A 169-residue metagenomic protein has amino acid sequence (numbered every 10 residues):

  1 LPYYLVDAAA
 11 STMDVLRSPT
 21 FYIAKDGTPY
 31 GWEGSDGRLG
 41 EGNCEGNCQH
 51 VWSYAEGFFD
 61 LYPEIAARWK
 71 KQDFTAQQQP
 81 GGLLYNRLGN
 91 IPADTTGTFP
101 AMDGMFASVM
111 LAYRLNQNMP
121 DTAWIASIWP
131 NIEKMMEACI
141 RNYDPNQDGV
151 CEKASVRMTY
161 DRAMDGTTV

Functional and structural regions predicted by a protein language model:
L1, Y54-A67, A107-W124, T168-V169: Well-ordered alpha-helical scaffold segments within catalytic/enzyme domains
L1-C48, I65-A66, T122-A126: Acidic/polar, glycine-enriched structural segments that form the non-catalytic walls/loops of the carbohydrate-binding
M13-A24, I65-T95, I128-D148: Long, well-ordered core segments of solenoidal/helical folds
A24, G34-D36, E45-S53, F99-A107 (+2 more regions): Aromatic- and histidine-enriched alpha-helix N-cap/loop-to-helix transition segments that scaffold the rims
P29, L83, C151: Short clusters of hydrophobic/aromatic residues that line enzyme substrate/ligand-binding pockets
G46-H50, A55, F59, P63-K70 (+4 more regions): Aromatic-lined carbohydrate-binding surfaces of glycoside hydrolases
R87-F106, E137-V169: The feature captures the catalytic groove of carbohydrate-active enzymes
N90-M105, V109-M136: A conserved hydrophobic secondary-structure block that centers on an alpha-helix together with its immediately flanking
